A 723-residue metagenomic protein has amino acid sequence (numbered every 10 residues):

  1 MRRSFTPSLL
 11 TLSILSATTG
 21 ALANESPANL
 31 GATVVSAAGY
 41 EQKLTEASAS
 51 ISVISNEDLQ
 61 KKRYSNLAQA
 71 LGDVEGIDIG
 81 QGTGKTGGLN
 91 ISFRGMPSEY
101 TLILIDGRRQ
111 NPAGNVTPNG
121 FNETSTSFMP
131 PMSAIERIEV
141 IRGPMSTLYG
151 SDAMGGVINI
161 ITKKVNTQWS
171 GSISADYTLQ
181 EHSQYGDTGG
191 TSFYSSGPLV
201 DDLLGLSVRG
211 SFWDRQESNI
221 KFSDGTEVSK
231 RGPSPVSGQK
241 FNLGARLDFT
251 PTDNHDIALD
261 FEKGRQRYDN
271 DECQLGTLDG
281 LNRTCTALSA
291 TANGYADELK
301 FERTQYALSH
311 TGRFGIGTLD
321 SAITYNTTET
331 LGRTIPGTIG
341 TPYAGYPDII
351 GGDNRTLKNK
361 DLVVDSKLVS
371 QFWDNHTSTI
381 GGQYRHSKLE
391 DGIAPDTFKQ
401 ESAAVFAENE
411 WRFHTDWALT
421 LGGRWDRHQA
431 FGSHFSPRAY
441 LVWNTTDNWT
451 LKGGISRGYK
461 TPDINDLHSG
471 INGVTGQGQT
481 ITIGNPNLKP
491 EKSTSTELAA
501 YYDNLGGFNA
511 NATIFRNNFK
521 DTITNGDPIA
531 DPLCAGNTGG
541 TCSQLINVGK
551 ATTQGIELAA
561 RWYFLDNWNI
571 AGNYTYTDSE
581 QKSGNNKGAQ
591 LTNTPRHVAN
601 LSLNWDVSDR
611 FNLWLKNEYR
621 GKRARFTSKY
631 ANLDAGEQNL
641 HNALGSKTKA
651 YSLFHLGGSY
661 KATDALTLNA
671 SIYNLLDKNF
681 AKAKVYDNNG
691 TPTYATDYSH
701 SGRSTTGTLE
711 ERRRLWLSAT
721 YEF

Functional and structural regions predicted by a protein language model:
G31, A68, G72-P112: Extracytoplasmic beta-strand/coil segments of soluble accessory domains associated with Gram-negative outer-membrane
Q110-R142, F193: Short acidic/polar hinge/loop motifs at secondary-structure boundaries that mediate gating or recognition
N111-A113, K520, G621-A631, S659-F723: C-terminal beta-signal and adjacent terminal beta-strands/loops of Gram-negative outer-membrane beta-barrel proteins
G120, N166-Y295: Periplasmic-side early beta-strands and strand-to-turn transitions of outer-membrane beta-barrels
S127-S174, E722: A beta-strand signature from Gram-negative outer-membrane beta-barrel systems, especially the internal plug domain
S174, T379, R412-D416, F515-N518 (+2 more regions): Gram-negative outer-membrane beta-barrel transporters
T250-T252, E262, N375-T379, Q383 (+6 more regions): Structural signature of Gram-negative outer-membrane beta-barrels, strongest in the C-terminal barrel of TonB-dependent
D348-R355, D361-L368, A404-F406, K489 (+6 more regions): Outer membrane beta-barrel strand-and-loop segments of large Gram-negative receptors, especially TonB-dependent
